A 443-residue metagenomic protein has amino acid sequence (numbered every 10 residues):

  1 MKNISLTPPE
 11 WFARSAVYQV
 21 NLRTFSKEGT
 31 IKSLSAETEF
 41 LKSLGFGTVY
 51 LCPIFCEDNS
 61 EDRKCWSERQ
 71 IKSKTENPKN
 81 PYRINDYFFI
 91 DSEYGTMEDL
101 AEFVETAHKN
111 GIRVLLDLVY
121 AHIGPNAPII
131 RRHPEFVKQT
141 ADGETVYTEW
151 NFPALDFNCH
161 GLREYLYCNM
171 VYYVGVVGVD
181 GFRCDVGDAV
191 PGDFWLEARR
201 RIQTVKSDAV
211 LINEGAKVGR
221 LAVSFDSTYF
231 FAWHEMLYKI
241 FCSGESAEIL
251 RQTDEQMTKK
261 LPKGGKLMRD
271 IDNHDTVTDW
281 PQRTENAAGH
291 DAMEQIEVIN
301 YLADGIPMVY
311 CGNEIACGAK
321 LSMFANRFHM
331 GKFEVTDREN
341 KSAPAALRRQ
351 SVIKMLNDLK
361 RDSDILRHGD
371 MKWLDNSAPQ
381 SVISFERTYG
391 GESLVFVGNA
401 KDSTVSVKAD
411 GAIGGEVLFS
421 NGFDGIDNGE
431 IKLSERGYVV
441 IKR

Functional and structural regions predicted by a protein language model:
K2, P8, N59, L261-I413 (+2 more regions): Loop/helix patches that line or flank the sugar-binding groove of alpha-linked glycan CAZymes
N3-Y18, R23-G47, P53-V177, E197-K206 (+1 more regions): Substrate-binding/active-site clefts of carbohydrate-active enzymes
G47-V49, D180, I306-P307: Short acidic/polar active-site loop segments enriched in Thr and Asp
Y50-N59, L118-A127, D185-P191, G215-V218 (+2 more regions): Short, solvent-exposed turn/loop segments enriched in Gly/Ser/Thr/Pro and often Arg
L115-L116, R183, I212, D270 (+2 more regions): Generic enzyme active-site microenvironment
C168, G175, D185-L267, A316-M355 (+1 more regions): Active-site-proximal helices and loops of the catalytic beta/alpha 8
D410-G422: Solvent-exposed beta-hairpin/edge-strand motifs
I441-R443: Short beta-strand-to-coil "C-cap" segments at the C-terminal boundary of structured domains/repeats, marking
